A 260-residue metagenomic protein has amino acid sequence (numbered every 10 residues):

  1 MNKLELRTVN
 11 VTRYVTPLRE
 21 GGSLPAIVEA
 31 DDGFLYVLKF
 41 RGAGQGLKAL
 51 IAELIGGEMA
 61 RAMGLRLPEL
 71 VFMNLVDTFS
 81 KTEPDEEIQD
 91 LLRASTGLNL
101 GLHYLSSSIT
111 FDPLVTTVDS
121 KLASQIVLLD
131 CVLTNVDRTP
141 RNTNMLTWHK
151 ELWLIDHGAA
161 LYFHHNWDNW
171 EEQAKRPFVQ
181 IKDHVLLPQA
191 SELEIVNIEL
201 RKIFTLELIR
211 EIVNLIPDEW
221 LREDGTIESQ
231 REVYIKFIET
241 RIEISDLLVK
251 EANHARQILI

Functional and structural regions predicted by a protein language model:
M1-I260: Phosphate/dinucleotide-binding and metal-coordinating scaffold of catalytic cores in nucleotide-dependent enzymes
